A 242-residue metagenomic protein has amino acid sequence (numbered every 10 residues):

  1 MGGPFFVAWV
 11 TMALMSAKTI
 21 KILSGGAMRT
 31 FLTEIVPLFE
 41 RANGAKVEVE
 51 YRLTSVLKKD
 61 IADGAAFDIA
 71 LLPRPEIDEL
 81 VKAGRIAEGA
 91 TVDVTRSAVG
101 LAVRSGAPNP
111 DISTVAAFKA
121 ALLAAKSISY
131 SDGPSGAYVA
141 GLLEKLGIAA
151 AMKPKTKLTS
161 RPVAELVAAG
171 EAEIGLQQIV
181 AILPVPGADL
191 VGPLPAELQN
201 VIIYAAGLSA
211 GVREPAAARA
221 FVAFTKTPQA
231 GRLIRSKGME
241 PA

Functional and structural regions predicted by a protein language model:
F5-F6: Aromatic (phenylalanine/tyrosine) cluster motif
T11-E50, S55, K59-D63, L71-G84 (+2 more regions): Exported/periplasmic ABC-transporter solute-binding proteins
F67: Dinucleotide-binding Rossmann-like beta1-alpha1 core, especially the glycine-rich loop that anchors the ADP
